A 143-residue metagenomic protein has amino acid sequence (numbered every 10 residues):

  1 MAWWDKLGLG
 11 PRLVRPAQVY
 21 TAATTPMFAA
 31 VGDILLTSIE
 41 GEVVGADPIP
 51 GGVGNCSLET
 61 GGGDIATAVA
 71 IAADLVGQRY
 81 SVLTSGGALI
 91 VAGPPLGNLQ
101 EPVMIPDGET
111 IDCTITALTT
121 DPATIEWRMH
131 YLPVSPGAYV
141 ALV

Functional and structural regions predicted by a protein language model:
A2-V143: Surface-exposed, low-hydrophobicity beta-strand/loop segments enriched in small/polar/acidic residues
